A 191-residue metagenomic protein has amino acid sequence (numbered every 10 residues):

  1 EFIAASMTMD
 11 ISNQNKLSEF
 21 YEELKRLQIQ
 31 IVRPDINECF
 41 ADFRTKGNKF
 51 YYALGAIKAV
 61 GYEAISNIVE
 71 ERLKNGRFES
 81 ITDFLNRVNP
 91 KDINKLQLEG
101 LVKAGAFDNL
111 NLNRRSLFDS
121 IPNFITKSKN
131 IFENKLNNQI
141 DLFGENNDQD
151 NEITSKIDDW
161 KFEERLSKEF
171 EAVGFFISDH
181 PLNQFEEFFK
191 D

Functional and structural regions predicted by a protein language model:
E1-D191: Noncatalytic, beta-rich nucleic-acid-contacting surfaces in large DNA/RNA-processing enzymes
